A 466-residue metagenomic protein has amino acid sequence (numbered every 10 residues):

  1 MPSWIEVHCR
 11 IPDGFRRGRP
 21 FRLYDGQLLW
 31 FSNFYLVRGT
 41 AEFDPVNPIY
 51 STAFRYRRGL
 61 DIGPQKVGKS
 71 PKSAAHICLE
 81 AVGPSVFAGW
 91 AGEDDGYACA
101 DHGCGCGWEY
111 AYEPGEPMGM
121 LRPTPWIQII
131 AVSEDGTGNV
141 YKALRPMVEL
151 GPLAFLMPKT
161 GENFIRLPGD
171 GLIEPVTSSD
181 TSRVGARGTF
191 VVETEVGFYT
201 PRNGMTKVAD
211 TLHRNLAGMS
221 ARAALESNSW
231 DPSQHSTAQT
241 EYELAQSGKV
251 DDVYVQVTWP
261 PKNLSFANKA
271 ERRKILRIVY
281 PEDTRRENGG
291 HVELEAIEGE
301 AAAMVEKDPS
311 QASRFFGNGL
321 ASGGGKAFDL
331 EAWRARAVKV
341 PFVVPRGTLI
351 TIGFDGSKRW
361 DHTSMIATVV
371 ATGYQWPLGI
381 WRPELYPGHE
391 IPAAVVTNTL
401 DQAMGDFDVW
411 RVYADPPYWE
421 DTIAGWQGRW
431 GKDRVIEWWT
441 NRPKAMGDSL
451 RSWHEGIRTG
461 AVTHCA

Functional and structural regions predicted by a protein language model:
M1-F354, D408-Y413, R429: Phosphate/NTP-binding elements of NTP-utilizing enzymes
V67, Y413-T422, N441-M446: Acidic, metal-coordinating catalytic cores used for nucleic-acid/nucleotide bond scission and strand-transfer chemistry
R166-D170, F190, Y199, V338-V343 (+1 more regions): Nucleic-acid-processing active sites and adjacent nucleic-acid-binding tracks, predominantly divalent metal-dependent
A186, F190, T194, T206 (+8 more regions): Feature representing long, continuous alpha-helical segments
G197-F198, K358, Y418: Short, glycine/acidic-enriched loop or turn micro-motifs at the edges of active sites
D210, R382-P387, R434-W439: Short beta-alpha connecting loops at secondary-structure transitions that line or flank enzyme active sites
V250-P260, L378, D406, I423-A466: Metal-dependent DNA phosphodiester-chemistry modules and their immediately adjacent helices/loops in DNA-processing
G353-H362: Short acidic, Gly/Ser-rich segments with clustered Asp/Glu that frequently serve as metal-coordination loops in enzyme
